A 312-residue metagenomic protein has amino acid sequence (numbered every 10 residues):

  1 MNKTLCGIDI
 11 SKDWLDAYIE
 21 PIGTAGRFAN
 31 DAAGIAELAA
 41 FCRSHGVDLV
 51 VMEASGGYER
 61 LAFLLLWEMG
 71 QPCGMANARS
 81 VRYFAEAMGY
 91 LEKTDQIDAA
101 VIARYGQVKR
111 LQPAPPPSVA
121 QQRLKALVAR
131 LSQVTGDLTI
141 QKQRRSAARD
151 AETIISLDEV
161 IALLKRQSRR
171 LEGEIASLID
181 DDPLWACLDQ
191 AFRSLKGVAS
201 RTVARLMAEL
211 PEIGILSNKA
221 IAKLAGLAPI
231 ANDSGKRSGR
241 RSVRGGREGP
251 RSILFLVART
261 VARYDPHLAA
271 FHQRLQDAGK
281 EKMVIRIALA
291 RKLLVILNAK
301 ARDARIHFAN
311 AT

Functional and structural regions predicted by a protein language model:
M1-K165: Phosphate- and other anionic-substrate recognition elements at nucleic-acid/protein interfaces
L65, I253, V257, K292 (+1 more regions): Amphipathic alpha-helical segments in well-ordered regions
I102, V134, L254, G279 (+1 more regions): A residue-level signal for conserved active-site and pocket-lining positions in enzyme catalytic cores
Q112-K125, R149, S238-S242, A270-I287: Short, solvent-exposed helix-loop connector elements
R145-R201, L210, A262-D265: Helix-hairpin-helix/helix-loop-helix acidic hairpins
S200, R205-A278, K282, F308-A311: Phosphate-backbone recognition surface of nucleic-acid-processing proteins
D277-T312: Basic, amphipathic alpha-helical segments enriched in Lys/Arg and hydrophobic/aromatic residues
